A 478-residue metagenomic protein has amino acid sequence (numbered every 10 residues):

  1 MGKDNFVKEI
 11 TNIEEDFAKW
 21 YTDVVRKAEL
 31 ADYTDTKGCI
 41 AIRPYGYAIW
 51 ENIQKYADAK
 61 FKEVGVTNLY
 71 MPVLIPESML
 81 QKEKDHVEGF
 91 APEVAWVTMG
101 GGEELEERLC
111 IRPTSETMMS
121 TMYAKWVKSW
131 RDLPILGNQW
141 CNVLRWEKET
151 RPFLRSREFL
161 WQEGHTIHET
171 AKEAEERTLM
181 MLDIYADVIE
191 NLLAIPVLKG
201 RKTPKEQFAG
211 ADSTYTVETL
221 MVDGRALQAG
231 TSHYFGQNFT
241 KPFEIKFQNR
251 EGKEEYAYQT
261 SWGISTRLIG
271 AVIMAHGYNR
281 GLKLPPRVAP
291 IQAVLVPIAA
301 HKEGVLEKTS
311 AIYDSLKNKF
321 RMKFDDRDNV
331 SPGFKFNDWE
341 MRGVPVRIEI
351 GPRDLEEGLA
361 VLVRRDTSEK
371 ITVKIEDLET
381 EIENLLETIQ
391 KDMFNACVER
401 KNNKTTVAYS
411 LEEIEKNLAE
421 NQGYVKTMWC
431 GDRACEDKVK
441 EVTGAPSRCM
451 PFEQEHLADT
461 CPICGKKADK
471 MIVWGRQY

Functional and structural regions predicted by a protein language model:
M1-Y478: NTP/phosphate- and nucleic-acid-binding module
